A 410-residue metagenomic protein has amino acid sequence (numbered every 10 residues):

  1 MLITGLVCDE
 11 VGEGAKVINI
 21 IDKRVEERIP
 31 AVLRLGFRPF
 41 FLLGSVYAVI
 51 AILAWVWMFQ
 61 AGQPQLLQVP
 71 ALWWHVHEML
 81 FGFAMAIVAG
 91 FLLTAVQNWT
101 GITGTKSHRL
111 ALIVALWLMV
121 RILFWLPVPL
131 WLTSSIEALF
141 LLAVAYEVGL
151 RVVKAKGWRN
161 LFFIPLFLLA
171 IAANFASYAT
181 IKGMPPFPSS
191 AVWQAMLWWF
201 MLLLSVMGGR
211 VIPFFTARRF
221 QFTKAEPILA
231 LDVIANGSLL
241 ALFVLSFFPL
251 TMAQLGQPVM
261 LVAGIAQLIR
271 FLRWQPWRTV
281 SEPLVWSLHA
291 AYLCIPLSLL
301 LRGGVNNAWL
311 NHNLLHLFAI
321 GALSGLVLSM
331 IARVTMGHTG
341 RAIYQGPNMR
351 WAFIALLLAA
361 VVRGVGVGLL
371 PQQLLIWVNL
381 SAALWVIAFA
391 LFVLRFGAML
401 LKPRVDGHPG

Functional and structural regions predicted by a protein language model:
L2-G410: Hydrophobic alpha-helical transmembrane segments of multi-pass integral membrane proteins
